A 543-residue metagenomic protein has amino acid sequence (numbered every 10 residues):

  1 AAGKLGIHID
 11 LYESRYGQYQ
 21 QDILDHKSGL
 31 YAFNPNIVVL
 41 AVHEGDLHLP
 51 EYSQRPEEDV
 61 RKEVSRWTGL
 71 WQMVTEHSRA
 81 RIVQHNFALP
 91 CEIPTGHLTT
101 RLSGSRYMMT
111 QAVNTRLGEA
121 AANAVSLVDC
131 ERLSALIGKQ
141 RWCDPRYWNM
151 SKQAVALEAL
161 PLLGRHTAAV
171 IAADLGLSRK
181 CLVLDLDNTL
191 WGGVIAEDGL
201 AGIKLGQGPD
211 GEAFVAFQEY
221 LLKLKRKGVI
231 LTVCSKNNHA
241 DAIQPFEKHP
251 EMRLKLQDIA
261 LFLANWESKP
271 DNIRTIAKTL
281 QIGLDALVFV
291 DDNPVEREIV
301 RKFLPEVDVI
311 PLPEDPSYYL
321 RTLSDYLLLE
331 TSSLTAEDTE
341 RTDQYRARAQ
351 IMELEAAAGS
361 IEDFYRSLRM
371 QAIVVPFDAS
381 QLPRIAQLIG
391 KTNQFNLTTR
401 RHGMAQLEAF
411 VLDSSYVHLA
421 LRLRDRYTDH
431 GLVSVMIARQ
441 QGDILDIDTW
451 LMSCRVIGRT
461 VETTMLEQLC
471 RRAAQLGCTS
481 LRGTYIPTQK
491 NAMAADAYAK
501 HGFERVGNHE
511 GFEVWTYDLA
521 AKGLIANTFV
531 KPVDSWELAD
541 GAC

Functional and structural regions predicted by a protein language model:
A2-E158, R165-C181: Alpha-helical cap/lid subdomain in secreted, periplasmic, or secretory-pathway luminal O-acyl-processing enzymes
K180-I195: Asp-based phosphoryl-transfer active-site loop
I195-L221, P305-L312: Basic, amphipathic juxtamembrane/active-site segments that coordinate anionic phosphate or diphosphate groups
A216-P250, L263, L397-R400, Q406-L407 (+3 more regions): Substrate-recognition element of Asp-dependent hydrolases with the DxDx(T/V) motif
K248, I373, F377-R455: A conserved beta-strand-loop-helix scaffold within acyl/acetyltransferase catalytic domains
I273-P294, V300: Conserved Lys-Pro-Asp/Glu-containing loop-to-beta segment of HAD-superfamily phosphomonoesterases, centered on
T279, R301, P305-L368, R471-C543: Terminal substrate-recognition subdomain of acyl/acetyltransferases
R426, L432-N508: Acyl-donor binding region in acyl/amide transferases
